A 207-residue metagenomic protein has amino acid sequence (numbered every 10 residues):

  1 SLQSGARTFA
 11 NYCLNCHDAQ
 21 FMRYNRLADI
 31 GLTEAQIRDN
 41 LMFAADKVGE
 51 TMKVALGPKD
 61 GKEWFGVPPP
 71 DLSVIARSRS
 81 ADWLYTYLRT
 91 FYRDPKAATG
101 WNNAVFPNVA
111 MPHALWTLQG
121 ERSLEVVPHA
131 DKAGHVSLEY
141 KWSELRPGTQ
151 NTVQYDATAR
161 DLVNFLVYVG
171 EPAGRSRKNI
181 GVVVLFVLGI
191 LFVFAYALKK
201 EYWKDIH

Functional and structural regions predicted by a protein language model:
S1-A19, V182-V187, L191: Sequence/structural segment immediately N-terminal to covalent heme-attachment motifs in c-type and related
S1-R7, D18-L32, I37, G170-K178: Electrostatic cytochrome c docking/interface patches
R7-A10, L14-F21, R77, R89-R93 (+1 more regions): Sec-exported extracytoplasmic/periplasmic mature domains
L32-A104, V109-K132, V136-Y155: Electron-transfer interface patches adjacent to heme c in soluble/periplasmic c-type cytochromes and di-/multiheme
T152-S176, I180: Juxtamembrane amphipathic/hinge helix adjacent to a transmembrane helix
R177-H207: Juxtamembrane interface at the cytosolic side of transmembrane helices
